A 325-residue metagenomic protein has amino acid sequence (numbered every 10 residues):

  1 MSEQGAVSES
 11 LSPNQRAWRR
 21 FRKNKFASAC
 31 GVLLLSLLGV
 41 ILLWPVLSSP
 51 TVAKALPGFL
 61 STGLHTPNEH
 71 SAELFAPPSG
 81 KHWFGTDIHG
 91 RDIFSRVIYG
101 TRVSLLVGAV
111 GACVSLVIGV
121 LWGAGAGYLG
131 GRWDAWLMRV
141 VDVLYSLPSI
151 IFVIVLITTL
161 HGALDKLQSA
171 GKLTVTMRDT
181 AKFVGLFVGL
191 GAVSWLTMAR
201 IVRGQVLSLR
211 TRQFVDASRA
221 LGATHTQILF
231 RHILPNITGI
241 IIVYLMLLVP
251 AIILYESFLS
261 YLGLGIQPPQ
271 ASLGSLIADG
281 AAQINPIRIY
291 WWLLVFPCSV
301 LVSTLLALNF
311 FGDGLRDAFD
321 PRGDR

Functional and structural regions predicted by a protein language model:
M1-L116, V120, A124-G125, R132 (+7 more regions): Gly/Trp-centered helix-boundary motif
S10, N14-W18, T86, R91-F94 (+11 more regions): Alpha-helical membrane-protein architecture signal
L37, A124, I154-T158, L190 (+5 more regions): Transmembrane alpha-helix boundary and packing residues in multipass membrane permease domains and related
W83, V114-I118, G127-Y128, W133 (+4 more regions): Generic hydrophobic transmembrane alpha-helix motif, especially the helices
R102-I118, L207, T226-F258, L308: Transmembrane alpha-helices
I150-I151, H161-T176, F258-Y290: Short juxtamembrane loops and helix-capping segments at transmembrane helix boundaries of multi-pass membrane proteins
G204-F214, G314-R322: Transmembrane helix boundary and interhelical loop/hinge segments in multi-pass membrane proteins
